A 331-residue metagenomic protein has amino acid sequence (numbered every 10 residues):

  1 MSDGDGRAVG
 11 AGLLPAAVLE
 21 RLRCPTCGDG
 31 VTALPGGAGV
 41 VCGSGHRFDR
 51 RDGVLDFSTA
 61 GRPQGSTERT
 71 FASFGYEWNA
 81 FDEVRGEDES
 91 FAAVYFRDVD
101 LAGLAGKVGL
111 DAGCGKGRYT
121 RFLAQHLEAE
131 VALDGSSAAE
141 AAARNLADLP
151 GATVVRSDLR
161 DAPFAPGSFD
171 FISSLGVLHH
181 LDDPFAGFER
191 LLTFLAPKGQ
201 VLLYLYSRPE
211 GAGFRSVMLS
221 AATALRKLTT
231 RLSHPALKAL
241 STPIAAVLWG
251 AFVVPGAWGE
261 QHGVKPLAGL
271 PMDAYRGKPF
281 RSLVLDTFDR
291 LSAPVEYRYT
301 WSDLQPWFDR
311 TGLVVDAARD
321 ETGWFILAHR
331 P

Functional and structural regions predicted by a protein language model:
S2-A165, F171, V295-Y297, D303 (+1 more regions): Conserved N-terminal segment of class I S-adenosyl-L-methionine
D161, H179, R208: Active-site micro-motifs of SAM-dependent methyltransferase domains
F171-D182: A short SAM/SAH-binding and catalytic strip from SAM-dependent methyltransferases
F185-P197: A short glycine-rich, Lys/Arg-flanked "PGG" loop and its adjoining helix->strand segment in the class I
Q200-R231, A239-T242: Conserved class I S-adenosyl-L-methionine
T230-S292: SAM-dependent methyltransferase
A274-P331: C-terminal lobe and adjacent flexible extensions of AdoMet/dcAdoMet transferase-like proteins
